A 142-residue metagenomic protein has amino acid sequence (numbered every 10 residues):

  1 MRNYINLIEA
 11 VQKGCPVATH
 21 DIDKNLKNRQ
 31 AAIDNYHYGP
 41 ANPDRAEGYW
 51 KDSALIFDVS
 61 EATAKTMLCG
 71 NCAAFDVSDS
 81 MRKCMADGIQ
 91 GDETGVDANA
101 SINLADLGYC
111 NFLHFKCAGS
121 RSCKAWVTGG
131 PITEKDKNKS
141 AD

Functional and structural regions predicted by a protein language model:
Y4-D142: Cysteine-centered metal-binding/redox modules
